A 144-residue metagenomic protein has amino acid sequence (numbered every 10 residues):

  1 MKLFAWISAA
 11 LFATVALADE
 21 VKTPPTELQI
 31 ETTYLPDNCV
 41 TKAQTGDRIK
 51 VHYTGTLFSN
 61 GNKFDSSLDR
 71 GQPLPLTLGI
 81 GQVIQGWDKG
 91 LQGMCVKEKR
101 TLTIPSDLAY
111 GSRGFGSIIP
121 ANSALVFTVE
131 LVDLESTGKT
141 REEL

Functional and structural regions predicted by a protein language model:
K2-L144: Cross-family detector of peptidyl-prolyl cis-trans isomerase
